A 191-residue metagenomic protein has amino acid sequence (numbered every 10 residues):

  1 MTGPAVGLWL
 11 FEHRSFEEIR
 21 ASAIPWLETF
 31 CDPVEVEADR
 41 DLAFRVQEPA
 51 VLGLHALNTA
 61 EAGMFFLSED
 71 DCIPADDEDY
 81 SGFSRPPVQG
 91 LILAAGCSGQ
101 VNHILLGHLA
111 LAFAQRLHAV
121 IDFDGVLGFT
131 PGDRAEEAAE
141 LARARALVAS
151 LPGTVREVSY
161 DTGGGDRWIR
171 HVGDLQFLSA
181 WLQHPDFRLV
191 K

Functional and structural regions predicted by a protein language model:
M1-G7, D76-S98: Glycine-rich, often proline-containing surface loops adjacent to acidic residues and nearby aromatics that form
M1-L52, Q183-K191: Short, extreme N-terminal segment that most often corresponds to the first beta-strand
M1-P4, W26, I104, H108-K191: Acidic, proline/glycine-rich low-complexity IDRs
W9, H55, F65, S84 (+5 more regions): Compositionally biased, intrinsically disordered low-complexity regions
F11, S15, A94-N102: Conserved aromatic-histidine-acidic binding/catalytic patches
R20, H103-I104: Conserved strand-to-helix beginnings and helix N-cap segments that scaffold or border functional pockets
A43-V88: Short, solvent-exposed beta-alpha or beta-beta edge segments that form flexible loop/patches at the rim of ligand
